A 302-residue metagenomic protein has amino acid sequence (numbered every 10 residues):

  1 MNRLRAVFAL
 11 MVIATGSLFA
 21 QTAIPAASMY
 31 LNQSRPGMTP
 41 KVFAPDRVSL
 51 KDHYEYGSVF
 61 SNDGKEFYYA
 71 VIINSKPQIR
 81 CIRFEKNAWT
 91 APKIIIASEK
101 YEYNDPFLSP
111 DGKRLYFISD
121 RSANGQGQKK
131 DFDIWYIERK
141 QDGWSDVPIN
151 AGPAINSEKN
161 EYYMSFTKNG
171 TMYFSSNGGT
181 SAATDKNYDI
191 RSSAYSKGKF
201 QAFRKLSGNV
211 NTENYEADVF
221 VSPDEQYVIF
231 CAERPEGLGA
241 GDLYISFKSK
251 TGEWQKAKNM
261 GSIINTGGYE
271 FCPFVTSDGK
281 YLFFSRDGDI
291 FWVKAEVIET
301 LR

Functional and structural regions predicted by a protein language model:
M1-A23: Bacterial Sec-dependent N-terminal signal peptides
Q21-R302: Short, conserved micro-motifs composed of acidic
